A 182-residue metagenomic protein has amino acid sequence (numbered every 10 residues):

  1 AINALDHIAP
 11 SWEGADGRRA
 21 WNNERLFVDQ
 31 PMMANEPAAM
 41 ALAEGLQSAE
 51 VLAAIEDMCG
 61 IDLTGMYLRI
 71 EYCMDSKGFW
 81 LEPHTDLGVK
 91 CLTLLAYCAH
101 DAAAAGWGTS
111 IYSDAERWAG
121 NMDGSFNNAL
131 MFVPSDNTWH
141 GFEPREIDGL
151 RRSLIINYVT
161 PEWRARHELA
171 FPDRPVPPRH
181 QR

Functional and structural regions predicted by a protein language model:
A1-M58: Non-heme Fe(II)/2-oxoglutarate
E36, G45-A49, M66, T85-G88 (+1 more regions): Alpha-helix initiation and capping sites
A41-A43, T93-Y97: Conserved short hydrophobic patches within well-ordered secondary structure
G60-E71: A short coil-to-beta-strand element that immediately follows conserved catalytic motifs
C73, G78-F79, T85-K90, C98-R182: Catalytic core of Fe(II)/2-oxoglutarate
